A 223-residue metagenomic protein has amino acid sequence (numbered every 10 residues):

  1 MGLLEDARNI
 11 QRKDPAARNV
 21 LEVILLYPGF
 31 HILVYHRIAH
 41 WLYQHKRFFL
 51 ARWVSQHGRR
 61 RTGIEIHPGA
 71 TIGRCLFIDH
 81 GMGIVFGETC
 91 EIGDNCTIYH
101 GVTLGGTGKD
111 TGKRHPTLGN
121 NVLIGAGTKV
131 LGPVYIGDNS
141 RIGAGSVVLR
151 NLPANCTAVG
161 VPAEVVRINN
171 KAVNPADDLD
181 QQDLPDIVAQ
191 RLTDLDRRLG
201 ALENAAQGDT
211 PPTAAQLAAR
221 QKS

Functional and structural regions predicted by a protein language model:
M1-G58, T62, A172-S223: Terminal amphipathic alpha-helical/low-complexity segments used for targeting or macromolecular assembly
R59-V166: Structural signal for interior beta-strand "rungs" in well-ordered beta-sheet cores of soluble enzyme domains
